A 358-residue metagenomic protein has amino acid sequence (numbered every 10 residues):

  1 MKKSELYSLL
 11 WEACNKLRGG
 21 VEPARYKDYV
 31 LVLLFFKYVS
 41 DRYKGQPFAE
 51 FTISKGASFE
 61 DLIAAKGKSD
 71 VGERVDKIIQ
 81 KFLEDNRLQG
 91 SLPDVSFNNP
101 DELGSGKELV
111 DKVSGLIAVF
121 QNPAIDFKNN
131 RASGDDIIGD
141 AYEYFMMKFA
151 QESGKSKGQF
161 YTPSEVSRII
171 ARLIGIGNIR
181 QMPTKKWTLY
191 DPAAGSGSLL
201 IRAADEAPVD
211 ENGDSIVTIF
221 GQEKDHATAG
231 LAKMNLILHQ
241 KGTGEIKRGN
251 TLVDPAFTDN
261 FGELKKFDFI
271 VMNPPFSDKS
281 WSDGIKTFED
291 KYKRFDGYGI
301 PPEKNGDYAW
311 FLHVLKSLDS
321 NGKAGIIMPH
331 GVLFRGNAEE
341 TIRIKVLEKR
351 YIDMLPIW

Functional and structural regions predicted by a protein language model:
M1-N178, E245-T251, A256, I357-W358: Non-catalytic, mostly N-terminal accessory regions of nucleic-acid modification and defense proteins
E5-L6, A24, G195, K224 (+1 more regions): Residues at the start of alpha-helices and the adjacent loop-to-helix junctions
L9-E12, K16, R25-F35, I170 (+2 more regions): Conserved Class I SAM-dependent methyltransferase catalytic core
K37-Y43, P47, F149, A207 (+5 more regions): A generic secondary-structure signal for well-formed alpha-helical elements
A150-Q151, E289-F295: Gly-rich Lys/Arg/Thr-decorated short loops/hinges at beta-loop-alpha junctions or inter-strand turns that position
S156-M272, S277-K279, K286, F295-Y298 (+3 more regions): Conserved S-adenosyl-L-methionine
